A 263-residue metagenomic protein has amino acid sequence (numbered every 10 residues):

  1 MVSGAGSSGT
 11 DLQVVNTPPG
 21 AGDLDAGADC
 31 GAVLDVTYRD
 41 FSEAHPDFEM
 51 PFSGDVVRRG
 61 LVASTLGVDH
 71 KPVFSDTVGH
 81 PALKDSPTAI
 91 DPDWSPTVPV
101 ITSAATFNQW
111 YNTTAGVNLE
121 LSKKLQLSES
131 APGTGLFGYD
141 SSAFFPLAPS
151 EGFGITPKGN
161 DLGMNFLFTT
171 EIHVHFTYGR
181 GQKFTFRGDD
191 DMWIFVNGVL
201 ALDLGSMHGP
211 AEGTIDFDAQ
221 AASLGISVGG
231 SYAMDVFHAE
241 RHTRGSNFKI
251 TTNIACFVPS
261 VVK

Functional and structural regions predicted by a protein language model:
M1-S8: N-terminal Sec signal peptide cleavage junction
L12-K263: Acidic/polar, compositionally biased interaction segments
